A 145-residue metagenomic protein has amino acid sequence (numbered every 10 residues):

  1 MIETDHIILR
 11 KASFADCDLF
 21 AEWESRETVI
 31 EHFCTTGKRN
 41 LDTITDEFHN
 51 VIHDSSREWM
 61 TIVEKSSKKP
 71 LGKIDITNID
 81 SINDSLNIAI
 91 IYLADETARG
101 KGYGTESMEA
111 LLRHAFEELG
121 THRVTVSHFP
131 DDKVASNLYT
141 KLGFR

Functional and structural regions predicted by a protein language model:
E3, E22-T36: Helix-loop element at the rim of GNAT/NAT acetyltransferase active sites that forms part of the acceptor-substrate
I7-E22: A short beta-loop-alpha structural element at the N-terminal edge of CoA-dependent acyl/N-acetyltransferase catalytic
K11-A15, H32-T97, H114: Acetyl-CoA-dependent GNAT
L93, G100-H114, S136-K141: Conserved acetyl-CoA-binding loop-helix of GNAT-fold acetyltransferases
F116, F144-R145: Beta-rich extracellular carbohydrate-active architectures
E117-S127: Conserved GNAT acetyl-CoA-binding A-motif
V126-S136: Conserved beta-strand-loop-alpha-helix junction that forms the acyl-donor binding cleft
